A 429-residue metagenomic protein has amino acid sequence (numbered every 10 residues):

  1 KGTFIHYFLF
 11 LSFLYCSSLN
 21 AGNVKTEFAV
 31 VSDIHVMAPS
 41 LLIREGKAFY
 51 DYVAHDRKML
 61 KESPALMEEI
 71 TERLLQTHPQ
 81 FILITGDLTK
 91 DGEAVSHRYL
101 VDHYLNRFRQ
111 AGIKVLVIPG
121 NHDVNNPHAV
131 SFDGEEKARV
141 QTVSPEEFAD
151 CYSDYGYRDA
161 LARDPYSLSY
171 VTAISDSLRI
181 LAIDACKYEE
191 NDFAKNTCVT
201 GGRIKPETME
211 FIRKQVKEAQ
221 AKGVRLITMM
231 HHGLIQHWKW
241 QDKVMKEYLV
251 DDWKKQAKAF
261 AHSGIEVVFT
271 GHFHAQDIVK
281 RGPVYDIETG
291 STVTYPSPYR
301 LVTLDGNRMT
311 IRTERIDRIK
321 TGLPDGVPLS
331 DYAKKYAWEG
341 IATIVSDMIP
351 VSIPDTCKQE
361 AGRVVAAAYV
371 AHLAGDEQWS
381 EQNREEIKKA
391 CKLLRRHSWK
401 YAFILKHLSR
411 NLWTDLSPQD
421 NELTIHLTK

Functional and structural regions predicted by a protein language model:
H6-Y15: Bacterial N-terminal signal peptides
A21-A94: N-terminal active-site segment of His-dependent metallophosphoesterases
K25-A38, L178-N191, M229, Y285-G290 (+1 more regions): Active-site-proximal beta-strand elements of phosphoester/diester hydrolases
D33, I82, D87, L100 (+6 more regions): Divalent metal-coordination and catalytic microenvironments
M37-S40, K90-G92, N121-A129, Y188-N191 (+3 more regions): Active-site environment of divalent metal-dependent phosphoester hydrolases
L74-F81, R179-A182, A194-Y285: His/acidic metal-ligating clusters that form di-metal
Y99-F211, K217, L301, M309: Extended active-site neighborhood of metal-dependent phosphoesterases/phosphodiesterases
P324-K429: Non-catalytic terminal accessory segments
